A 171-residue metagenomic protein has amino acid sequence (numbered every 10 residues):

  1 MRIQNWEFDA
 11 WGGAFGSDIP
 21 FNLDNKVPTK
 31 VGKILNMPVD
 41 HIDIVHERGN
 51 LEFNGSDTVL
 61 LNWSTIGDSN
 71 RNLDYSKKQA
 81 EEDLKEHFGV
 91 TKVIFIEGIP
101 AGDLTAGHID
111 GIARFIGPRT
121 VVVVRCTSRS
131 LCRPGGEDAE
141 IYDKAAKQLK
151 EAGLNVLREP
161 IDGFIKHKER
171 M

Functional and structural regions predicted by a protein language model:
M1-M171: The feature marks the mature, well-folded catalytic cores of soluble enzymes
